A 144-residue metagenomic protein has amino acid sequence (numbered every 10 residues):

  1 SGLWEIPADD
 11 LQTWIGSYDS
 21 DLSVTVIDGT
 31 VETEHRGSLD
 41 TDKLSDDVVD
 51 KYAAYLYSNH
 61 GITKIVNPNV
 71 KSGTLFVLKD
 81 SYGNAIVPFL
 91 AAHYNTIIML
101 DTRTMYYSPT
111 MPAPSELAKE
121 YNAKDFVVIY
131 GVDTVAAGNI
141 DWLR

Functional and structural regions predicted by a protein language model:
S1-R144: Extracellular glycan-modifying ectodomains
